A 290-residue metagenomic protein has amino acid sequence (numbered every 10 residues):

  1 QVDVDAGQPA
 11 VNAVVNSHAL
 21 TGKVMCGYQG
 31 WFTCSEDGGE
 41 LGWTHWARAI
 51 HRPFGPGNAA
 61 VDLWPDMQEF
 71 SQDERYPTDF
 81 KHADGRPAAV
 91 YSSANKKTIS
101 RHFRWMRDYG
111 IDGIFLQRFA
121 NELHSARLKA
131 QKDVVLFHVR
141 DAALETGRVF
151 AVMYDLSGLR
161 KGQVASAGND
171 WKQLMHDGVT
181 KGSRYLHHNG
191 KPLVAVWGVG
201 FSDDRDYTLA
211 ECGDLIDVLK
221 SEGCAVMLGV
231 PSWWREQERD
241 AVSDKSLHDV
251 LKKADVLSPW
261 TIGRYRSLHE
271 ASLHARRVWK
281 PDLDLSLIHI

Functional and structural regions predicted by a protein language model:
Q1-K23: Mature N-terminal, pre-catalytic/accessory segment of carbohydrate-active enzymes
P9-A13, A94-H102, K132-V139, N169-G182 (+2 more regions): Alpha-helical scaffolding within the catalytic cores of extracellular/periplasmic polymer-degrading hydrolases
K23, G27-K129, D133, H138: N-terminal carbohydrate-binding/catalytic regions of secreted carbohydrate-active enzymes
E36, L144-I262: Active-site region of glycoside hydrolase catalytic domains
K81-N95, F115-A130, V152-A165, P192-D206 (+1 more regions): The substrate-binding groove and active-site-proximal loops of carbohydrate-active enzymes, especially glycoside
M106, A143, L219, L283-D284: A generic structural signal for well-ordered alpha-helical segments
H248-S286: Long, well-ordered mid-to-C-terminal structural blocks that present hydrophobic/aromatic surfaces
I288-I290: Conserved small/polar residues in nucleotide/adenosyl-binding loops
